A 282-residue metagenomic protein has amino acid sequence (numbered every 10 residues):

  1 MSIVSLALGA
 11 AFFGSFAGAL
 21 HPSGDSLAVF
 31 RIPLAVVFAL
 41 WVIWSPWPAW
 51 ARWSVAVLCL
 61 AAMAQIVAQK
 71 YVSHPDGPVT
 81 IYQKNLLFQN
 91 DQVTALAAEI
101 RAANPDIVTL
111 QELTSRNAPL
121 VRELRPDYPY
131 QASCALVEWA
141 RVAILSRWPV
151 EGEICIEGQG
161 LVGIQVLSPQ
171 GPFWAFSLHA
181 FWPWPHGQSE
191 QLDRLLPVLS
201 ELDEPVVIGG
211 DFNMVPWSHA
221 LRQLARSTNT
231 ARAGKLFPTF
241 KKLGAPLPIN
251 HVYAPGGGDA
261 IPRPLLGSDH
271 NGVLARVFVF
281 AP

Functional and structural regions predicted by a protein language model:
M1-E123: N-terminal, active-site-proximal structural segment of metallo-dependent hydrolase catalytic domains
I81, L87-R101, L110-P282: Soluble catalytic domains of enzymes that build or remodel membrane lipids, polysaccharides, and related
